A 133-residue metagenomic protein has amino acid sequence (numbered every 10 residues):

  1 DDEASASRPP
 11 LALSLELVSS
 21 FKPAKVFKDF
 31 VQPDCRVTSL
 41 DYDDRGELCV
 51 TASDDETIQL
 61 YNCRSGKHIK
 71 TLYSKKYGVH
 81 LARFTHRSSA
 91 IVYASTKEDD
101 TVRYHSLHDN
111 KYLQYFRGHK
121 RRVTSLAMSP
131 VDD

Functional and structural regions predicted by a protein language model:
D1-S39: Intrinsically disordered, low-complexity acidic/Ser/Thr/Pro-rich linker and tail segments in large eukaryotic scaffolds
K22-K25, K67-K70, K111-Q114: A structural motif specific to WD40 beta-propellers
F27-V37, Y73-V79, F116-V123, P130-V131: WD40/WD-repeat beta-propeller blade N-cap
L40, I58-C63, V102-L107, L126: WD40-repeat beta-propellers
L40-G46, R83-S89, K120, L126-D133: Loop/turn segments within WD40 beta-propeller blades
C49, I91-Y93: Hydrophobic beta-strand positions that form the internal "hydrophobic ladder" of WD40/Gbeta-like beta-propeller blades
T57, E98-T101, Y112, K120: A conserved positional marker within WD40/Gbeta-like beta-propeller blades
G66-I91: Blade-loop segments of beta-propeller domains
